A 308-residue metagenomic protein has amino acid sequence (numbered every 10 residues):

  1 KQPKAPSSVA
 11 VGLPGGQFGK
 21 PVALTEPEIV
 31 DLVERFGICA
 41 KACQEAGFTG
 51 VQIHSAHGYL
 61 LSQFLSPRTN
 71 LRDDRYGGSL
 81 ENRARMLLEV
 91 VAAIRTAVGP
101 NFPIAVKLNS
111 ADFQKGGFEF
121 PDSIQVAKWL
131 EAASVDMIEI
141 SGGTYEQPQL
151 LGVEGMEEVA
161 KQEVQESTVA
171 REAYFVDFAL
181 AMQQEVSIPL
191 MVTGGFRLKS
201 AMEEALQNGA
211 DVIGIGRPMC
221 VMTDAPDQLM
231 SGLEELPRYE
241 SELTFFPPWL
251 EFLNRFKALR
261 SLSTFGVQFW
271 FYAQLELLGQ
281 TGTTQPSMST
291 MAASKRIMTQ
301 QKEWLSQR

Functional and structural regions predicted by a protein language model:
K1-R308: Flavin-dependent oxidoreductase catalytic cores
